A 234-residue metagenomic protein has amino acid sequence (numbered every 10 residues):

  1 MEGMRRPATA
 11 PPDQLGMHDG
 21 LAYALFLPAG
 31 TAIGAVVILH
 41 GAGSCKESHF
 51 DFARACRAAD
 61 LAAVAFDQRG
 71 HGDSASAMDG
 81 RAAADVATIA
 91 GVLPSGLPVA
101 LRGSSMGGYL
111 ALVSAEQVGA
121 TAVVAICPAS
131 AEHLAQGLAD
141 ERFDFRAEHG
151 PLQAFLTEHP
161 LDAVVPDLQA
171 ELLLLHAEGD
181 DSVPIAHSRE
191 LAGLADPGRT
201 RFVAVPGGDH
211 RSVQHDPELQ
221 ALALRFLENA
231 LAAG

Functional and structural regions predicted by a protein language model:
A42-R54, A186: The serine-hydrolase catalytic nucleophile loop
S48, A77-P94: Alpha/beta-hydrolase active-site loop
C56-D73: Conserved alpha/beta-hydrolase
S76, G208-E218: Catalytic histidine-centered segment of alpha/beta-hydrolase-like enzymes
V113-A154: Hydrolase active-site cap/lid region
L168-Q169, L174-H176, D180: Short beta-strand/loop motif that positions the catalytic acidic residue of the alpha/beta-hydrolase fold
A170, P184-G193: Short alpha-helix in the alpha/beta-hydrolase fold that links the catalytic acid
G179-V183, H210: Acidic catalytic loop of the alpha/beta-hydrolase fold
